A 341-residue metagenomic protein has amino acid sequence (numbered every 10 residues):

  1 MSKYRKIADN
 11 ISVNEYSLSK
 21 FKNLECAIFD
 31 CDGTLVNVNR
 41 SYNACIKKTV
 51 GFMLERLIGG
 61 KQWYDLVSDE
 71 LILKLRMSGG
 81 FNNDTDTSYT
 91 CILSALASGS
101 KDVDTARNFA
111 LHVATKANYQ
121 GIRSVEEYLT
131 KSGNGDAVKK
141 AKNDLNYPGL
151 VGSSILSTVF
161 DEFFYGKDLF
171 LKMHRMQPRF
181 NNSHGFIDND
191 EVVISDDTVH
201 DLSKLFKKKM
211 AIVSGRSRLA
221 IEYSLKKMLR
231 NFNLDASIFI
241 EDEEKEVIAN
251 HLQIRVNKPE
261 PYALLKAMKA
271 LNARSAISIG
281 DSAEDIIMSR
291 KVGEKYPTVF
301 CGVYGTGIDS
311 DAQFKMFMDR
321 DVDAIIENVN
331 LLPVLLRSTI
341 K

Functional and structural regions predicted by a protein language model:
M1-F29, D65, M77, K101-I155 (+2 more regions): Non-catalytic pre-domain segments flanking phosphatase-related domains
K3-E70, D86-Y89: Active-site neighborhood of HAD-like aspartate-dependent phosphohydrolases
F21, L205-K208, A270-R274, G293 (+1 more regions): Glycine-rich phosphate-binding loop signature in dinucleotide/nucleotide-binding domains
T34-L35, N39, I46, Y147-S153 (+5 more regions): Substrate-recognition element of Asp-dependent hydrolases with the DxDx(T/V) motif
E55-V103, F239-K245, Q313: Extended charged low-complexity segments that act as oligomerization/scaffolding linkers
G79-G80, R230-I248, A312-L336: Structural recognition of alpha->loop->beta junctions
N181-V192, A211, G215-I277, A283-E294: Substrate-recognition "cap/lid" segment bordering the active-site pocket of phosphatases
K226, S278-I325: Acidic, Mg2+-coordinating phosphoryl-transfer loop and its flanking beta/alpha structural elements, shared across
